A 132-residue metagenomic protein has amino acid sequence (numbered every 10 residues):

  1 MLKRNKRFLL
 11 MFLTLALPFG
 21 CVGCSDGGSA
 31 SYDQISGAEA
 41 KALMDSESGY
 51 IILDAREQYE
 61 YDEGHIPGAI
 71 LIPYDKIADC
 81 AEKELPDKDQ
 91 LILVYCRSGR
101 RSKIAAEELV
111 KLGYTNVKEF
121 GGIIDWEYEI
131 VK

Functional and structural regions predicted by a protein language model:
L2-L10, F19-A38, L43, Y50 (+2 more regions): Rhodanese-like catalytic fold shared by cysteine-dependent sulfurtransferases and DSP/PTP-type phosphatases
L13-T14: Hydrophobic helical h-region of N-terminal Sec-dependent signal peptides in bacterial secretory/periplasmic proteins
I52-D54: Structural scaffold elements adjacent to functional motifs in cytosolic proteins
